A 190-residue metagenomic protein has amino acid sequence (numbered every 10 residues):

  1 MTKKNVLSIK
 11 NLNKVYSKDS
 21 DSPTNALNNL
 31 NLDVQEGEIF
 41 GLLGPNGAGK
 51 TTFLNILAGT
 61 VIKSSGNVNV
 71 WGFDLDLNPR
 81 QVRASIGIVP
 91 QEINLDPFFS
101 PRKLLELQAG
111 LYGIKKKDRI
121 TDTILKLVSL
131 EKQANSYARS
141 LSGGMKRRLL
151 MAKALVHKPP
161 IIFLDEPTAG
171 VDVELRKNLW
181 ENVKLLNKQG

Functional and structural regions predicted by a protein language model:
P45-A48: Walker A (P-loop) phosphate-binding loop of ABC-type ATPase nucleotide-binding domains
G66-D74, V82: Conserved ABC transporter NBD signature motif
E106, G110-Q133: Conserved ABC ATPase "signature" region
Y137-L141: Conserved ABC ATPase signature
K158: Conserved catalytic motifs of ABC-family nucleotide-binding domains
I162-D165: Catalytic Walker B motif of ABC-type/P-loop ATPase nucleotide-binding domains
